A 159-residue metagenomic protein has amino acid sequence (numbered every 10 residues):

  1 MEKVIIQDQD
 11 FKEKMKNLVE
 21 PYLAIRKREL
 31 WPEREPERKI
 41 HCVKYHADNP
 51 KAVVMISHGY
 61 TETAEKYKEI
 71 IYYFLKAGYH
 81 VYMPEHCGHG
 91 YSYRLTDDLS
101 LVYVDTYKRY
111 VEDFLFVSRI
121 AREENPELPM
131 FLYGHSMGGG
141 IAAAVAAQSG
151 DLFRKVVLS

Functional and structural regions predicted by a protein language model:
M1-E33, I40-Y45: An N-terminal hydrophobic leader/cap segment in hydrolases
H46-V53: Proline/glycine-enriched tight loop/beta-turn segments at coil->beta junctions that connect or precede beta-strands
K51, G59-E62: Active-site glycine-rich loops that stabilize anionic/oxyanionic intermediates across multiple enzyme folds
A64, I71-D97: Conserved alpha/beta-hydrolase
V102-R122: Alpha/beta-hydrolase active-site loop
N125-S136: Alpha/beta-hydrolase fold nucleophile elbow
G139-G150: Short glycine-enriched nucleophile-adjacent loop and the immediately C-terminal alpha-helix near the catalytic center
D151-S159: A conserved short beta-strand
